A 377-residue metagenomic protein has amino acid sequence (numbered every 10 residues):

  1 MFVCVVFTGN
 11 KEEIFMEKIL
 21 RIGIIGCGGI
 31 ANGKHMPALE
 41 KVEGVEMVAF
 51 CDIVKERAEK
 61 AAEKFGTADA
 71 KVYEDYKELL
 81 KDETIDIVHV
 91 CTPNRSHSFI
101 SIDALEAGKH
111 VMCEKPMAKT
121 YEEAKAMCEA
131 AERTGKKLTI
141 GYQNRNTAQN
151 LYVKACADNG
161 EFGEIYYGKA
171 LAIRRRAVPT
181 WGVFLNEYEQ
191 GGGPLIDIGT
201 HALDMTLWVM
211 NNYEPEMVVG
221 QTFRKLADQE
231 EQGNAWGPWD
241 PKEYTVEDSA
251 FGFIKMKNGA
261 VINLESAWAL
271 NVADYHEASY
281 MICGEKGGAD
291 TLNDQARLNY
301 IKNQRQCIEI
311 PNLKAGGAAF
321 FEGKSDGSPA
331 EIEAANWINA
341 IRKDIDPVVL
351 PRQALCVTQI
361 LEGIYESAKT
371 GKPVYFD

Functional and structural regions predicted by a protein language model:
V3-F15: Short, Lys/Arg-enriched N-terminal segments with co-localized hydrophobic residues within the first ~10-30 amino acids
I14-F15, I87-N94, S98-R145, G160: Beta-strand-loop-alpha-helix segment that lines the small-molecule cofactor/substrate pocket of alpha/beta enzymes
F15-G66: N-terminal Rossmann-like dinucleotide-binding module
M16, D204-R297, E331-D346: Contiguous beta-strand/loop segments that form the cofactor/metal-binding neighborhood of enzyme cores
M16-I19, I24, I87-H89, R133 (+5 more regions): C-terminal helix-rich "cap/oligomerization" subdomain common to oxidoreductases
I30, N144-Y244, G371: Predominantly a Rossmann-like dinucleotide-binding segment in NAD(P)-dependent oxidoreductases
A31, E74, C113, L138-I140 (+3 more regions): Hydrophobic residues in well-ordered beta-strands that form the structural core
D69-D75: Conserved SAM-binding strand-loop segment of SAM-dependent methyltransferases
